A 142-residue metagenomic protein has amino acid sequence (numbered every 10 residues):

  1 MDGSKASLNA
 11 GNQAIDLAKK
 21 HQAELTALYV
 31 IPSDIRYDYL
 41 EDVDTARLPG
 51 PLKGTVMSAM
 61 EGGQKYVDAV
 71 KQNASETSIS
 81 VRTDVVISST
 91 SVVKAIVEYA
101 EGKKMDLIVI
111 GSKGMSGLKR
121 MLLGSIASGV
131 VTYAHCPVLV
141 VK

Functional and structural regions predicted by a protein language model:
M1-P49, N73-T77: Small/aliphatic-rich secondary-structure junction motif
A23-E24, I79, M105, C136: Short glycine/serine/threonine/alanine-rich loop segments
T26, R82, L139: Conserved beta-strand positions in the Rossmann-like core of class I SAM-dependent methyltransferases
R47-K65: A short acidic, glycine-rich active-site loop that binds or catalyzes chemistry on phosphate/adenosine moieties
A69-I108: Structural beta-alpha unit
Y99-K142: Gly/Ser-rich helix-loop-strand patches that form or flank binding pockets for ribonucleotide-derived cofactors
